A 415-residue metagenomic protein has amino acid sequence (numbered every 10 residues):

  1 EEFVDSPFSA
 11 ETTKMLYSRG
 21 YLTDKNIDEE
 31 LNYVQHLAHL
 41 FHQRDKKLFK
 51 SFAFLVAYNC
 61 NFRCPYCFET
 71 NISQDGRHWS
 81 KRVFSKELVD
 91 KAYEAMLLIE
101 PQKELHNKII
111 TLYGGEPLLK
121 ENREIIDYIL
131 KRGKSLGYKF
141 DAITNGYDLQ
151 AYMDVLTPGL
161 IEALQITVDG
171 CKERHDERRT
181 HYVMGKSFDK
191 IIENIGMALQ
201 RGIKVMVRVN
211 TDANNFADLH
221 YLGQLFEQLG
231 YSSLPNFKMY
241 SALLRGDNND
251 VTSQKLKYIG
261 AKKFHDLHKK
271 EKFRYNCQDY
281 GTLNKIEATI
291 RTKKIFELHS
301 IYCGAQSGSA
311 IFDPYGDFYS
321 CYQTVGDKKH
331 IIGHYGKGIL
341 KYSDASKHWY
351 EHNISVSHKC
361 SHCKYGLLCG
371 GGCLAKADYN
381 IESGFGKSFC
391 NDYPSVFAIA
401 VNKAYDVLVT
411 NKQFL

Functional and structural regions predicted by a protein language model:
E1-T12, Y21, Y315, S355-L415: Radical SAM enzyme core and accessory elements
Y17-D28: A short, conserved structural fragment
E29-V155, G159-E162: Conserved alpha-helical substructure of the radical SAM core
V56-R63, Q306, C360-H362, G366-L368: Cysteine-centered iron-sulfur cluster-binding motifs in ferredoxin-type domains/subunits of redox enzymes
W79-V83, E177-G185, N380: Short glycine-enriched, charge-decorated loop/helix-capping segments at active-site entrances that position
E173, E177-Q306, K328: Radical SAM enzyme [4Fe-4S]-AdoMet core and its adjacent flexible, acidic and glycine-rich loops/tails across
K257-K293, Y322-G370: C-terminal accessory region of radical SAM enzymes
